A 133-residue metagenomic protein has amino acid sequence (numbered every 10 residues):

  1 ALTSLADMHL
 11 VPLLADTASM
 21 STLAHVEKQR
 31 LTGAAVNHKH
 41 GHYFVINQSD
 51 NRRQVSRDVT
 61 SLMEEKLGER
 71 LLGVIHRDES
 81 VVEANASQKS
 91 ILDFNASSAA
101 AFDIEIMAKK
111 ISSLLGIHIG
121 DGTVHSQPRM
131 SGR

Functional and structural regions predicted by a protein language model:
A1-G73: Conserved catalytic-core segment of NTP-binding enzymes
K28, F94-S97, L114: Juxtamembrane helix-loop transition sites at the ends of transmembrane segments in multi-pass membrane proteins
S49-D58, A101-I117: Short flexible/disordered coil segments
Q54-T60, S90-N95, G132-R133: Short, charged low-complexity intrinsically disordered segments located at boundaries of structured domains
R70, S80, I106, K110-R133: P-loop NTP-binding site
H76-A84: Short, glycine-rich, amphipathic interfacial segments at transmembrane boundaries or analogous
A84-E105: C-terminal boundary of histidine-terminating zinc-finger modules
